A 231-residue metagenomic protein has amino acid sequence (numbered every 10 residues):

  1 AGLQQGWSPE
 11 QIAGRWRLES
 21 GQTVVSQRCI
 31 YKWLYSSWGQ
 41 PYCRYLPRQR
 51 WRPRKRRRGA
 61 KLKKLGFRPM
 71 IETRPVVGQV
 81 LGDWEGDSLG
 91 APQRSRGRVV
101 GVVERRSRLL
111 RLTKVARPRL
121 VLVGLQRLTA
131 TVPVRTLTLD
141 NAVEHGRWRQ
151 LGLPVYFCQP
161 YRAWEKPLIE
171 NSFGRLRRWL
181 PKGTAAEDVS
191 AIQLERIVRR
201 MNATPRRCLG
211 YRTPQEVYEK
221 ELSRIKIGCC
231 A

Functional and structural regions predicted by a protein language model:
A1-T23, R74-V76: A short, amphipathic alpha-helix used for macromolecular contacts
I12, I30, D87, V102 (+6 more regions): Mobile genetic element proteins and their domesticated derivatives, centered on retroelements and DNA transposons
Q22-G78: Basic, flexible linker segments flanking DNA-binding modules in nucleic acid-interacting mobile-element proteins
L81-P92: Two-metal-ion RNase H-like nuclease active-site motif
G90-S95, R106, L112-V132, T136: Active-site beta-loop-alpha junctions of metal-dependent nucleic acid enzymes, especially the RNase H-like/DDE
R108-T113, F157, K182: Short small-residue beta-strand/loop micro-motif enriched in glycine and branched aliphatics
L139-N141, H145-L151, F157-L180, E187-R199: RNase H-like two-metal-ion nuclease catalytic core shared by retroviral integrases and related mobile-element nucleases
W179-A231: C-terminal domain-tail junction helix/linker
